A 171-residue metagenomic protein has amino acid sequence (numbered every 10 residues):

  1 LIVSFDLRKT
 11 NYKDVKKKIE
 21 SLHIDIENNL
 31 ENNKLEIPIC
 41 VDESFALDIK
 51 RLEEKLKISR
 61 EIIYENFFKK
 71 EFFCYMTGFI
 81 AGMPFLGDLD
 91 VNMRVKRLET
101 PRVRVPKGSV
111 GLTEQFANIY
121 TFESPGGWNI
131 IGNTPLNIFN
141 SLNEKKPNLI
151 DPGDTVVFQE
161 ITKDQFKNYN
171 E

Functional and structural regions predicted by a protein language model:
L1-E171: Glycine-rich active-site loops that engage anionic ligands at enzyme catalytic sites
